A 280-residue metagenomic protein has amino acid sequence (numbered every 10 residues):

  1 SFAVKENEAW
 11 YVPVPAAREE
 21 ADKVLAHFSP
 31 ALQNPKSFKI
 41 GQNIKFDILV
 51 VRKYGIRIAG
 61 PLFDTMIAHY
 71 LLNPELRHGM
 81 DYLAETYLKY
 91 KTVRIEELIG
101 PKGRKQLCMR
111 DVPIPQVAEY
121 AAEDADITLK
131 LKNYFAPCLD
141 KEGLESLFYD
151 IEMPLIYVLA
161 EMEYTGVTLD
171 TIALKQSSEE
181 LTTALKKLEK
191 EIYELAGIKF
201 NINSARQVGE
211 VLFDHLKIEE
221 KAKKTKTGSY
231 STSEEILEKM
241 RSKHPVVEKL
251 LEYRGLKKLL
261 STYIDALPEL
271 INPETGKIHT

Functional and structural regions predicted by a protein language model:
S1-A16, Q33-P35, Q42-I44, I58-A59 (+5 more regions): Conserved "right-hand" nucleotidyltransferase catalytic core of DNA-directed polymerases
E20-K36: Short, basic/hydrophobic alpha-helical segments
K45-D47, D64: Short, solvent-exposed loop/turn segments at secondary-structure junctions
D47-G55: Short Gly/Thr/Asp-enriched flexible loops that form oxyanion-binding sites at enzyme active sites
I58-M66: Short hydrophobic/aromatic-enriched beta-strand-loop microsegments
I67-L72: Long, compositionally biased intrinsically disordered terminal regions
